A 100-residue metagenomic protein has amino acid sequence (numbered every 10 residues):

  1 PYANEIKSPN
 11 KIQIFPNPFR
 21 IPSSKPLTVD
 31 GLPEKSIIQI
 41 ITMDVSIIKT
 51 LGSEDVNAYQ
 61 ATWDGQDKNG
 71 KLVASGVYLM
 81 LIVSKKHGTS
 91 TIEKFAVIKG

Functional and structural regions predicted by a protein language model:
Y2-A3, I12-F15, S75-G100: C-terminal tail/sorting-segment detector
A3-T42, Q60, G88: Glycine-centered coil/turn sites that cap beta-strands in beta-rich domains
F15, D30, G52, D64-Q66 (+1 more regions): Residue-level detector of conserved, well-ordered beta-strand and adjacent loop positions that form binding/recognition
K35, A58, S75-V77: Extracellular Ig-like/FN3 beta-sandwich strand-entry sites
Q39-I48, Y78: Short, glycine-anchored, charge-dense loop/turn motifs used at functional sites
D44-V73, V83-T91: Glycine-centered tight-turn motifs at strand-turn-strand junctions
